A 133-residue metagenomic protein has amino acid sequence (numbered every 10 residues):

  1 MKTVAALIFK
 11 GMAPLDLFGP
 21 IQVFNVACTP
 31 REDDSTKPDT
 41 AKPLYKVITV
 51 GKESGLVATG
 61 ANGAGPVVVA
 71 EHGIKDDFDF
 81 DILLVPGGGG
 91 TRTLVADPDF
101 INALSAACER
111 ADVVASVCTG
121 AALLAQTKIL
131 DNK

Functional and structural regions predicted by a protein language model:
M1-V114, A122-N132: Extended, subdomain-level signal for the structured scaffold at the beginning of enzyme domains
